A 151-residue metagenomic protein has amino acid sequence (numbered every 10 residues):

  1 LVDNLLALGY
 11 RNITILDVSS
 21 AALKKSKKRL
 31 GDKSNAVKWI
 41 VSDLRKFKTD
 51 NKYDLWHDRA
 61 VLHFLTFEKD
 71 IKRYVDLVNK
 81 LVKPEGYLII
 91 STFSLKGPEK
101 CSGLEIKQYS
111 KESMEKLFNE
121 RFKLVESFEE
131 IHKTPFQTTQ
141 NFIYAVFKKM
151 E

Functional and structural regions predicted by a protein language model:
L1-N51, L65-E151: Class I (Rossmann-like) S-adenosyl-L-methionine-dependent methyltransferase catalytic domain, capturing the SAM-binding
D54: Conserved acidic residues
H57: A conserved beta-strand element that flanks and buttresses the S-adenosyl-L-methionine
A60-F64: Short catalytic micro-motifs in class I SAM-dependent methyltransferases
